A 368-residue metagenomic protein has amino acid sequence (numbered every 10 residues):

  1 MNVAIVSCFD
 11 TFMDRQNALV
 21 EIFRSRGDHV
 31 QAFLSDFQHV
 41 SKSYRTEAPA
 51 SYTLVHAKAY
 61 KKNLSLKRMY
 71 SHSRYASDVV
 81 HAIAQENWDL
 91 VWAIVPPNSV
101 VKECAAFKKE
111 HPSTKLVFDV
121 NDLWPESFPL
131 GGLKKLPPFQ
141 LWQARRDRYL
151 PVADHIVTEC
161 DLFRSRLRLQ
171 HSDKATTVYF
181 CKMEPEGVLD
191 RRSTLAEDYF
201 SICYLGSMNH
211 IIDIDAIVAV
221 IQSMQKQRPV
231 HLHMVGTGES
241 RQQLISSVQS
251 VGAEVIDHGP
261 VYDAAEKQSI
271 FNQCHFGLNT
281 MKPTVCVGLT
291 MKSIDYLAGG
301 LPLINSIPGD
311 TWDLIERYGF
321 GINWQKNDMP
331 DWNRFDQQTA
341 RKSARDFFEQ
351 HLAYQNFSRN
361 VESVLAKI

Functional and structural regions predicted by a protein language model:
M1-A50, H155, A219-K226: N-terminal subdomain of nucleotide-sugar transferases
S43-R45, L169, C181-Y199, D213 (+1 more regions): Acidic anion/phosphate-binding donor-loop and adjacent secondary structure in glycosyltransferase catalytic cores
V80-V100, P112-V117: Short N-terminal targeting/anchoring amphipathic segment
S99-K102, A106-E110, L136-I156: Membrane-proximal helix-turn-helix segments that form the acceptor-binding/catalytic region of lipid-linked
T194-I212, I217-Q222, H233: Conserved donor-binding/catalytic core segment of Leloir-type glycosyltransferases
I212, H258, D263-S269, H275-D295 (+1 more regions): Nucleotide-sugar-dependent
Q242-Q268: Nucleotide-activated donor-binding/catalytic signature segment of Leloir-type glycosyltransferases, i.e., the conserved
N327-I368: A charged, aromatic-enriched C-terminal amphipathic alpha-helix characteristic of glycosyltransferases across folds
